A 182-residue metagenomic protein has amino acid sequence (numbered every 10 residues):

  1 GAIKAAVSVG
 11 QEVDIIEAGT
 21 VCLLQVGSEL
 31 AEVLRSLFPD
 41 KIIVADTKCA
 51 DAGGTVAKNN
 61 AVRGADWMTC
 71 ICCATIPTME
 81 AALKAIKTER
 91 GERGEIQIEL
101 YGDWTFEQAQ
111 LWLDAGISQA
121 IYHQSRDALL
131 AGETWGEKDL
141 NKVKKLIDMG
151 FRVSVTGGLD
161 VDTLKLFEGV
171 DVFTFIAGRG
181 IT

Functional and structural regions predicted by a protein language model:
G1, C22-V26, K48-D51, C73-I76 (+2 more regions): Short beta->alpha connector loops
G1, I16-A18, I43-T47, M68-C70 (+4 more regions): Hydrophobic faces of well-ordered beta-strands that scaffold small-molecule active sites in alpha/beta enzyme cores
G1-G54, V62: Conserved N-terminal beta1-alpha1 strand-loop-helix module at the mouth
V9, A61, L113, E168-G169: Non-catalytic positions within long, well-ordered alpha-helices that form the structural scaffold/packing of enzyme
Q11-D14, F38-D40, G64-D66, G116-I117 (+2 more regions): Short glycine/proline-enriched coil/turn segments at helix->beta-strand junctions
G19-V21, C73, S125, G180: Short strand-loop junctions, especially beta-strand C-caps/beta-turns that link beta-sheets to coils or alpha-helices
A52-M149: Conserved anion-binding
R126-T182: C-terminal alpha-helical cap/extension of soluble enzyme domains
